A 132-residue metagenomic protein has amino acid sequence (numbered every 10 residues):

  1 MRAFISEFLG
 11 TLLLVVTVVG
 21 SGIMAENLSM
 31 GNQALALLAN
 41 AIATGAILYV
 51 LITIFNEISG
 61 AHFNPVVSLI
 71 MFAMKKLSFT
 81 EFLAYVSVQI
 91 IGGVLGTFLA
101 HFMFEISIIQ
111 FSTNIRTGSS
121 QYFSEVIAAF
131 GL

Functional and structural regions predicted by a protein language model:
M1-L132: Membrane-interface helix-loop junctions and terminal tails of multi-pass membrane proteins
